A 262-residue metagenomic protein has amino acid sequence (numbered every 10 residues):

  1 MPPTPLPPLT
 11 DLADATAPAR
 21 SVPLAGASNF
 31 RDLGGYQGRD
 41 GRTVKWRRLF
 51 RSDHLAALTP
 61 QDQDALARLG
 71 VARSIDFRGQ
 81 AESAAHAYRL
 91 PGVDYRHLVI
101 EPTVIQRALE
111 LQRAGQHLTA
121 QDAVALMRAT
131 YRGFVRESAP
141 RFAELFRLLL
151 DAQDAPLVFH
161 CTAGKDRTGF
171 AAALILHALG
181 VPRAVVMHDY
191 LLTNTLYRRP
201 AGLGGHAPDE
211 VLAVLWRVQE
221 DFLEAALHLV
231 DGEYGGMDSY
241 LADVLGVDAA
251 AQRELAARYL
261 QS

Functional and structural regions predicted by a protein language model:
M1-V158, F170-S262: Cys-dependent protein tyrosine phosphatase-like superfamily
A163, R167-T168: Ser/Thr-glycine-rich phosphate-binding loops at phosphate-binding pockets of nucleotides, nucleotide cofactors
